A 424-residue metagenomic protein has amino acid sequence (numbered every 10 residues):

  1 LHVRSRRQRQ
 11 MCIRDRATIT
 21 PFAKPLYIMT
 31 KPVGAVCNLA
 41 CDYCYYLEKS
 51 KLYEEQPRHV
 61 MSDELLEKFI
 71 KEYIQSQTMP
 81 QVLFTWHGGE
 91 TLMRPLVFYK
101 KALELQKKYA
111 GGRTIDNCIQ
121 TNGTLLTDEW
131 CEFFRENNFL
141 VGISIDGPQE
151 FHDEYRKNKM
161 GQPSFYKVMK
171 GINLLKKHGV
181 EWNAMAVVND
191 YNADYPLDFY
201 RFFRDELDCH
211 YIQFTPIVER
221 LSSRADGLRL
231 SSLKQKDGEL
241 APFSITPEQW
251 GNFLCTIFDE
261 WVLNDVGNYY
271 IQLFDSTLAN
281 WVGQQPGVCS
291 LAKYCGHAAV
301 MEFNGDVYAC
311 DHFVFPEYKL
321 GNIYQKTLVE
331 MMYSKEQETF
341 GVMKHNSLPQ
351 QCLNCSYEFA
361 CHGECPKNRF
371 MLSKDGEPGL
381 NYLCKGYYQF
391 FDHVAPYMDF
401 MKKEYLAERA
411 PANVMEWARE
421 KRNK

Functional and structural regions predicted by a protein language model:
L1-I13: Single conserved hydrophobic/aromatic residue that forms the stacking wall/gate of nucleotide- or nucleobase-binding
R14-I28, P32-G34: Long amphipathic N-terminal alpha/beta scaffold segment
Y27-E64: Canonical Radical SAM [4Fe-4S] cluster-binding loop centered on the CxxxCxxC motif and its immediate flanking residues
V33-A40, E90-M93, C295, C352-N354 (+1 more regions): Cysteine-centered iron-sulfur cluster-binding motifs in ferredoxin-type domains/subunits of redox enzymes
L66, I70-T85, R94-S232: Radical SAM/AdoMet-radical enzyme domain recognition
N158-Y166, N173, K177-S290, Y294 (+3 more regions): Radical SAM enzyme [4Fe-4S]-AdoMet core and its adjacent flexible, acidic and glycine-rich loops/tails across
V314-K424: Flexible mid-to-C-terminal extensions adjoining Fe-S/redox cofactors in radical SAM and related proteins
